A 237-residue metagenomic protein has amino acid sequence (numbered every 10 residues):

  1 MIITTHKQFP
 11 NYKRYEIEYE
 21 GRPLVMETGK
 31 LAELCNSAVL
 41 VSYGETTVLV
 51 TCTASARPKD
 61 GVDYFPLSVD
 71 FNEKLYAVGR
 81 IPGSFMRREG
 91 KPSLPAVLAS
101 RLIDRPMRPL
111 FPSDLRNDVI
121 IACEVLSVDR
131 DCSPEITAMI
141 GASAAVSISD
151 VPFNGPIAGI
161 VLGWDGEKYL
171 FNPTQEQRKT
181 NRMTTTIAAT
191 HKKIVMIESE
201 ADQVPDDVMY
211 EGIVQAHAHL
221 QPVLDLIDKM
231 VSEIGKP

Functional and structural regions predicted by a protein language model:
M1-E33, A38-V39: Short, Gly/Pro- and small/polar-rich lid/capping loops
K7, Y15-E16, P23, G61 (+6 more regions): Catalytic cores of large soluble enzymes that bind and process phosphate-bearing ligands
P23, C35-I120, V125-S127, C132 (+2 more regions): Glycine-rich, flexible beta-strand/loop modules in the N-terminal catalytic cores of phosphate-handling
P82, M86-R88, L98, L102 (+3 more regions): Small-residue-enriched alpha-helical segments and adjacent helix-cap loops that form tight helix-helix packing
I136-A145: Feature captures eukaryotic membrane-trafficking machinery centered on endolysosomal pathways and lysosome-related
P152-P237: Mobile "lid/hinge" segments at catalytic clefts and subdomain interfaces of large enzymes
